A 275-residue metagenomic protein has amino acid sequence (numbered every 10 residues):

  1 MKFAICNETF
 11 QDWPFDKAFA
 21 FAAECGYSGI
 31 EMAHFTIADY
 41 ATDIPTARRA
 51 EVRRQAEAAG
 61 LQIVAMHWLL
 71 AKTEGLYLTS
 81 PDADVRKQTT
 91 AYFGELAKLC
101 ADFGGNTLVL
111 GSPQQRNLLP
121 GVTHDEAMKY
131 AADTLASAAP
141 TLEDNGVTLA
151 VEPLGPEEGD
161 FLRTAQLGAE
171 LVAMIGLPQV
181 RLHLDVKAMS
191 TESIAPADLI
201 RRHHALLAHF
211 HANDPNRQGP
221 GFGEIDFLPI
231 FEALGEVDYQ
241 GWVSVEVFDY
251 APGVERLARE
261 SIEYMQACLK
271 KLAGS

Functional and structural regions predicted by a protein language model:
M1-A4, T9-G26, E57, G104 (+2 more regions): Histidine-acidic metal/acid-base catalytic patches
D16-A23, D43-Q62, T90-G104, A132-P140 (+2 more regions): Short amphipathic alpha-helices and their capping/turn segments at secondary-structure boundaries
K17, Q55-A58, G75-R181, T191 (+1 more regions): Active-site acidic/histidine proton-transfer and metal-coordination neighborhood in alpha/beta enzyme cores
S28-G29, Q62, N106, T148 (+1 more regions): Residue-level detector of anion-binding/catalytic polar loops
E31, A65-H67, V109, A150 (+2 more regions): Conserved beta-strand positions in the central sheet of alpha/beta enzyme cores
A33-R53, S112, L118-L119: Glycine-rich, proline-tolerant flexible connector loops at the mouths of alpha/beta enzymes
F35, A71, P113, L154 (+2 more regions): Flexible loop residues that form catalytic and substrate-binding hotspots at small-molecule/glycan-binding clefts
D39-Y40, T73, N117, E152 (+3 more regions): Generic structural signal for helix capping and beta-alpha/helix-loop junctions
